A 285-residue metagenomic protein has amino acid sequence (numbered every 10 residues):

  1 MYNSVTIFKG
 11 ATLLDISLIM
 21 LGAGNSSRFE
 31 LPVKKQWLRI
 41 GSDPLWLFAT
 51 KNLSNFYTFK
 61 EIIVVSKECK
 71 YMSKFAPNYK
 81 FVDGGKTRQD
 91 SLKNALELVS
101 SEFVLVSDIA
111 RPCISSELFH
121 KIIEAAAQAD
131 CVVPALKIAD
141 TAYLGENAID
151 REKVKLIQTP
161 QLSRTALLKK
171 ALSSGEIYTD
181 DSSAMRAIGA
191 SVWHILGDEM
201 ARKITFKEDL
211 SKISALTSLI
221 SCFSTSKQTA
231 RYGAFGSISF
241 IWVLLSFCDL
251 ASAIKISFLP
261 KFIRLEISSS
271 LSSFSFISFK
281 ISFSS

Functional and structural regions predicted by a protein language model:
Y2-L13: Short, Lys/Arg-enriched N-terminal segments with co-localized hydrophobic residues within the first ~10-30 amino acids
L13-E68: N-terminal glycine-rich phosphate-binding loop and ensuing alpha1 helix
F56, I114-L196: Conserved core of the sugar-phosphate nucleotidyltransferase
S66-K70, I138-A139: Short, polar loop motifs at secondary-structure junctions
A76-R88: Conserved donor nucleotide-binding strand/loop of the catalytic core
D90-F103: Active-site nucleotide-sugar/metal-binding loop of Leloir-type enzymes
E102-A110: Short beta-strand-to-loop acidic/aromatic patch adjacent to the donor-nucleotide binding site
S218-G233, S237-S285: Low-acidity, Ser/Thr- and Arg-rich intrinsically disordered low-complexity segments
